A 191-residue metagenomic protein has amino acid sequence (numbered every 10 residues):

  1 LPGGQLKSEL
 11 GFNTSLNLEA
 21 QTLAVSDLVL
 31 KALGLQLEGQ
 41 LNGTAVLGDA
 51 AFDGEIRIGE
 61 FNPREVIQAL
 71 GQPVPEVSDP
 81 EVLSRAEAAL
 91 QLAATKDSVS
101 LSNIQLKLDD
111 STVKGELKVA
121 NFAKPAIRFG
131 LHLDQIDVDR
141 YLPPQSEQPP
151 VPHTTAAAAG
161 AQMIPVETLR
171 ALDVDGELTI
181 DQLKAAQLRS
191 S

Functional and structural regions predicted by a protein language model:
L1-K7, G11-L28, L33-S100, D109-S191: Membrane-proximal interfacial segments on either side of biological membranes
